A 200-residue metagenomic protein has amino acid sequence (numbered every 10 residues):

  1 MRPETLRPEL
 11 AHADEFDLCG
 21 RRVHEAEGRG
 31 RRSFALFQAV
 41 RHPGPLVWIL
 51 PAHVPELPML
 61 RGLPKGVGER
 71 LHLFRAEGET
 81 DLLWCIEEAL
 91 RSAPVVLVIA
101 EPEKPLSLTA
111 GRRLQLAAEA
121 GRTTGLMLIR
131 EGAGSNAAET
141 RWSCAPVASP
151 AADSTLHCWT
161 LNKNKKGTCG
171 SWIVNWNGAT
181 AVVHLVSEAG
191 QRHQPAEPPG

Functional and structural regions predicted by a protein language model:
M1-A52, G66-E69, G167, N175-G178 (+2 more regions): Detector for small/aliphatic-rich hydrophobic stretches
R2-P3, V23-A26, W48, L73-F74 (+4 more regions): Short linear motifs at secondary-structure transitions and domain/linker junctions
D14-D17, D81, D153: Acidic-enriched, low-complexity/disordered segments with a strong bias for Aspartate over Glutamate
A26, L46, L63, I86 (+3 more regions): Generic structural hydrophobic/aromatic packing signal, biased to beta-strands
G28, P102, M127-R130, K163: Short, structured patches in soluble enzyme cores that scaffold and shape functional sites
I49-G121, I129: Long, charge-dense
T124: Residue-level detector of anion-binding/catalytic polar loops
I129-P198: Phosphate-binding/switch region of NTP-binding enzymes
